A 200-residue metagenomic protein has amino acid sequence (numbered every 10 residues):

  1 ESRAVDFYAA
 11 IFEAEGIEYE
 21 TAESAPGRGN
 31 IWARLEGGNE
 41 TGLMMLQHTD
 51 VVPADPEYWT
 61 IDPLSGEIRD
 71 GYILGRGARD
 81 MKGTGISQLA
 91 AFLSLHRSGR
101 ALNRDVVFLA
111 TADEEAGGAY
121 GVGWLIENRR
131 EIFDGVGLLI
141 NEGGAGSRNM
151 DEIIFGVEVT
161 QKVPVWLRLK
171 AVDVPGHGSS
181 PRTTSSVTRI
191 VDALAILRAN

Functional and structural regions predicted by a protein language model:
E1-P56: N-terminal helical capping/dimerization or prosegment-like subdomains of hydrolases acting on amide or phosphate bonds
A9, E13-I17, L93-R97, R130-E131 (+1 more regions): Sec-exported extracytoplasmic/periplasmic mature domains
E40-V107: Active-site metal-coordination/substrate-binding segment of hydrolases, especially metallo-dependent peptidases
T49-V51, A110-G118, E142-S147, P175: Acidic, glycine-rich active-site loops and adjacent beta-strand->loop/helix elements that engage anionic groups
K82-G99, A119-E127, S186-D192, I196: Active-site-proximal alpha-helical scaffold in enzymes
N103-T111, G137-I140: Beta-strand segments within the central parallel beta-sheet cores of soluble alpha/beta enzyme folds
R130-D134, A145-E152, E158-W166, G178-N200: Acidic-enriched catalytic cores of C-N bond-cleaving enzymes acting on peptides and small amides
